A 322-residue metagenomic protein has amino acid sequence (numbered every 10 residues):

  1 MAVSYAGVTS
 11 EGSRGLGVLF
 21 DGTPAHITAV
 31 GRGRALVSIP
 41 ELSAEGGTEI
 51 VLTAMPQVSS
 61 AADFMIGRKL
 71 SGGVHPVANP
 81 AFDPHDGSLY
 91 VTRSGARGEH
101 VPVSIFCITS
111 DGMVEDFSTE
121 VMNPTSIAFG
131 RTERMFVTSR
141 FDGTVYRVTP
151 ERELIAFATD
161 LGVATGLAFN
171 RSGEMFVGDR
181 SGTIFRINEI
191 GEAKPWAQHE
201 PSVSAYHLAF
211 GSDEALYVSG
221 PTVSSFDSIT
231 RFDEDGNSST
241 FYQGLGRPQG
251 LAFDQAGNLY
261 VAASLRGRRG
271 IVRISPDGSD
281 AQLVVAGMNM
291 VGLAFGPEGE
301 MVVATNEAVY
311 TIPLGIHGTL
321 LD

Functional and structural regions predicted by a protein language model:
M1-P76, F82-H85, L89, P102: Ser/Thr/Pro-rich low-complexity tracts
A25, G33, G87, E115 (+11 more regions): Glycine-centered loop/turn positions within well-structured domains that cap or flank conserved ligand/cofactor-binding
M65-G72, G112-S118, R152-A158, E192-Q198 (+2 more regions): A short beta-strand motif characteristic of beta-propeller blades
G72-G87, R93-S94, V101-V103, E120-R134 (+5 more regions): Beta-rich, blade/repeat-based domains predominating in secreted/periplasmic proteins but also intracellular
P102-C107, T144-R147, T183-R186, D227-T230 (+2 more regions): A short loop-to-beta-strand structural motif that recurs across blades of beta-propeller domains
I108-M113, V148-E153, I187-E192, F232-N237 (+2 more regions): Short loop/turn segments that connect beta-strands within beta-propeller blades
T109, R140, T149, D179-R180 (+4 more regions): Structural signature of WD-repeat beta-propellers
G267-E307, L314-D322: C-terminal closing repeat unit and adjoining cap/tail of repeat-based domains
